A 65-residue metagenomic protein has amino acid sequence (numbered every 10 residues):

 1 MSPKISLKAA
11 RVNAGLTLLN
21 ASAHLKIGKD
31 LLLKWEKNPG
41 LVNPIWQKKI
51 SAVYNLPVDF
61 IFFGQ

Functional and structural regions predicted by a protein language model:
M1-S2: A detector for short, charged/polar N-terminal pre-domain segments
I5-H24, K49: Short basic helix-loop element that most often maps to the first helix and adjoining turn of HTH DNA-binding modules
L7, A21-S22, L32-W35, I61: Conserved hydrophobic/aromatic packing and binding residues within compact polymer-binding modules
K26, I45-F60: DNA major-groove recognition helix of helix-turn-helix/homeodomain DNA-binding modules
K26-V42: Recognition helix of helix-turn-helix/homeodomain-like DNA-binding domains that insert into the DNA major groove
G64: Conserved short acidic donor-positioning loop in nucleotide-sugar-dependent glycosyltransferases
